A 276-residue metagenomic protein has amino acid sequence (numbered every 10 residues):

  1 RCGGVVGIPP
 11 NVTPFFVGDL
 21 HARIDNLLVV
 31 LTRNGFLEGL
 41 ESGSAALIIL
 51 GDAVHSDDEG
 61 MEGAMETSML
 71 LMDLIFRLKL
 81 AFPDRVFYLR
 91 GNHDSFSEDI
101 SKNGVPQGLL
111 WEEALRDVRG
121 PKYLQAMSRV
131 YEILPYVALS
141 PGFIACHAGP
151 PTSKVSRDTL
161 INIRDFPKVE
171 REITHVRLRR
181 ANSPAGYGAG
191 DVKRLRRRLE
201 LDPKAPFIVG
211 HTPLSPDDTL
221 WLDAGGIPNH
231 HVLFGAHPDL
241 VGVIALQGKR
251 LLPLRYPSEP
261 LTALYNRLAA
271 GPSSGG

Functional and structural regions predicted by a protein language model:
R1-G276: Feature recognizes metal-dependent phosphohydrolase scaffolds
